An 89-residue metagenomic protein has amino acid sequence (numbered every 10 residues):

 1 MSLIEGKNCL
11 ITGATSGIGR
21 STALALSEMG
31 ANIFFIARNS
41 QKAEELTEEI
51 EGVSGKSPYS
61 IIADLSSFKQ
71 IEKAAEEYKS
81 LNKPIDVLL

Functional and structural regions predicted by a protein language model:
M1-L10: Flexible N-terminal pre-Rossmann segment of NAD(P)-dependent oxidoreductases
N8, T15-G17: Conserved glycine-rich cofactor-binding loop
L10, F34, Y59-I61: Conserved Rossmann-like nucleotide-binding pocket used by diverse enzymes that bind dinucleotide cofactors
L26: Aromatic pocket-lining residues of Rossmann-like dinucleotide-binding sites
M29-E45: Conserved glycine-rich Rossmann-like NAD(P)H-binding loop of the short-chain dehydrogenase/reductase
S40, I61-E76: The beta1-alpha1 cofactor-binding region of Rossmann-like NAD(H)/NADP(H)-dependent oxidoreductases
V53-S57, E77-L88: A glycine-rich helix->loop->beta "capping" turn within Rossmann-like NAD(P)(H)-dependent oxidoreductase domains
